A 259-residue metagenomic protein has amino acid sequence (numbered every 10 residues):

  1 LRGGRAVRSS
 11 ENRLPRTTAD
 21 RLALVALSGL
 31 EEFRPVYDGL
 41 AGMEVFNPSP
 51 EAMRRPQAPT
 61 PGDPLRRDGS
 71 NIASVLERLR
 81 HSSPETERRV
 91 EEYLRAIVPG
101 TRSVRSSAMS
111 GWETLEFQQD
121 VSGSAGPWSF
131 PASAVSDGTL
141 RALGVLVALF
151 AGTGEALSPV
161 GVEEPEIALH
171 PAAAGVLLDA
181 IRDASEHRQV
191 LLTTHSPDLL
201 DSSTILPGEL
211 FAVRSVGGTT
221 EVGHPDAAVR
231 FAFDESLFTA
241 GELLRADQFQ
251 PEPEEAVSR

Functional and structural regions predicted by a protein language model:
L1-A96, R102-R105: Electropositive, glycine-dotted interaction segments that contact anionic polymers or phosphate-rich ligands
L1-S10, L115-V121, G217-D226: Short, well-ordered strand-loop elements centered on a beta-strand within folded domains, enriched for acidic residues
E44, E113-L115, E209: Short beta-strand micro-motifs in enzyme catalytic cores
P99-R102, P165, E186: Proline-centered flexible-loop/turn and helix-kink motifs
R102-L115: Long, charged, glycine-rich C-terminal linkers/tails
T114, Q119-A125, S129-V162, P171-V176 (+2 more regions): GG-anchored amphipathic helix commonly corresponding to the ABC/SMC/Rad50 NBD signature/C-loop
E164-H170, L199: ABC ATPase nucleotide-binding domain "signature" loop
V176-R259: C-terminal lobe/lid and adjacent interdomain/linker elements of RecA-like ASCE P-loop ATPase modules
